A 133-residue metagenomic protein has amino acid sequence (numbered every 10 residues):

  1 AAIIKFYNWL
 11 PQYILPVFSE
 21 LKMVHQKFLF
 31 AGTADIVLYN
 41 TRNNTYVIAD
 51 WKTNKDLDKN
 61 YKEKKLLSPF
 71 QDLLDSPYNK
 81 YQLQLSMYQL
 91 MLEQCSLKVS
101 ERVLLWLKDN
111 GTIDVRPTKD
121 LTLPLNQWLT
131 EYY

Functional and structural regions predicted by a protein language model:
A1-F70: Catalytic cores of nuclease domains that cleave nucleic-acid phosphodiester backbones
L74-Y133: Metal-dependent nuclease catalytic regions and adjoining charged, substrate-binding loops involved in nucleic-acid end
